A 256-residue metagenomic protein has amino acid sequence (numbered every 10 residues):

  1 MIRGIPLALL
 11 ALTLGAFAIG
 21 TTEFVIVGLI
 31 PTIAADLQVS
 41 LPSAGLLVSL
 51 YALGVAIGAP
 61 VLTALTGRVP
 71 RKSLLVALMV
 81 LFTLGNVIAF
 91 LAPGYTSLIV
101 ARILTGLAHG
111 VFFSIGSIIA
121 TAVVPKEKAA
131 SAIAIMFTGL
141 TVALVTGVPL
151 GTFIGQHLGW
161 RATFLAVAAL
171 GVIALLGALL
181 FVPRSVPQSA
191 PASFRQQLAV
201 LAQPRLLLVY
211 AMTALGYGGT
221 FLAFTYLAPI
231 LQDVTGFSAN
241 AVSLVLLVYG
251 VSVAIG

Functional and structural regions predicted by a protein language model:
I2, V182-V209: Juxtamembrane intracellular "pre-TM" segments in multi-pass secondary transporters
I5-V25, Q203-G219: Pair of pore-lining "gating" transmembrane helices in MFS-fold secondary transporters
A11-L41, A59-L62, A223-A228: Extracytoplasmic
F24, A52-P60, L144-V145, G250-A254: Residue-level signature of mid-helix packing/kink "hotspots" within the transmembrane helices of 12-pass Major
I57-T96: Conserved MFS/SLC helix-loop-helix module at the cytosolic interface between two early adjacent transmembrane helices
P93-S97, K126-L180: Helix-loop-helix hairpin linking two adjacent transmembrane segments in secondary transporters
G94-R102, L208-V209: Short hydrophobic/alpha-helical segments at membrane-entry points of transmembrane helices in Major Facilitator
A101-G139: Cytoplasmic helix-loop-helix junction between adjacent transmembrane helices in 12-TM secondary transporters
